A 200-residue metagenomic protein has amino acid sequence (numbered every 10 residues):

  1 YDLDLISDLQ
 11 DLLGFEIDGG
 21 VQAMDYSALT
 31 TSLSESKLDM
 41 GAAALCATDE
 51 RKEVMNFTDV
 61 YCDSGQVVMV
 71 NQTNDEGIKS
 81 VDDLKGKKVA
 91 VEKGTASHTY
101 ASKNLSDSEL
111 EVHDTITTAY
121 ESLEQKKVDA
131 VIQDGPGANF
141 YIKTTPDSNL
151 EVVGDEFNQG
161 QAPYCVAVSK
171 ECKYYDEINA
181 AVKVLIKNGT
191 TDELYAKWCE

Functional and structural regions predicted by a protein language model:
Y1-A44, E177: Extracytoplasmic small-molecule ligand-binding "clamshell" domains of the periplasmic binding protein/Venus flytrap
L3-L12, N74, K88, K93-T95 (+1 more regions): Extended ligand-binding regions for polar small-molecule ligands
I6-E16, S97-T115, I142-D147: Ligand-binding cleft/hinge of the Venus flytrap
L9, L33-S34, L84, L123-E124 (+1 more regions): Hydrophobic residues within well-ordered alpha-helices
G19-T31, E76, E111-Q125: Short helix-initiation/N-cap motifs at beta->coil->alpha
A28, A44-V54, Y100-K103, E124 (+1 more regions): A ligand-binding cleft/hinge motif common to bilobed small-molecule-binding domains
T58, N71-V89, D176: Flexible hinge/capping segments at coil-to-helix
C62-V70, G135, N139-K183, E200: Periplasmic-binding protein-like
